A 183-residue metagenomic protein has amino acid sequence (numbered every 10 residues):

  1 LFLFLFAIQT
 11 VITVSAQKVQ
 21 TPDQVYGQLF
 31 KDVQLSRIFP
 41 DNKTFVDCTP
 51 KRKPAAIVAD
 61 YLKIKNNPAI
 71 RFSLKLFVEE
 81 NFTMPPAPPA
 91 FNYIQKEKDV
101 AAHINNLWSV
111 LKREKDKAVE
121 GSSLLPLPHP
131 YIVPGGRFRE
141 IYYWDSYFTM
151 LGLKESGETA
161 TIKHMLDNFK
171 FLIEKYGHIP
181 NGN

Functional and structural regions predicted by a protein language model:
F2-T10: Bacterial N-terminal signal peptides
T10-A16: Compositionally biased non-globular segments, especially hydrophobic aliphatic-rich helices of signal peptides
A16-N183: Acidic, mature catalytic/reactive cores of soluble proteins
